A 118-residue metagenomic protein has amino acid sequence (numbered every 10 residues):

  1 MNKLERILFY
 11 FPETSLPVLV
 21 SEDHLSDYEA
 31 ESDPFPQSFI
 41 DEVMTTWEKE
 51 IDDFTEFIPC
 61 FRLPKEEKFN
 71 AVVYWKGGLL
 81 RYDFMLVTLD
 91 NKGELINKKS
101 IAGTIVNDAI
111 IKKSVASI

Functional and structural regions predicted by a protein language model:
M1-C60: Terminal domain-start segments
F57-E66, S114-I118: Structural signature of eukaryotic scaffold interfaces centered on beta-propeller domains
E66-E67, Y82: Loop/turn-rich, solvent-exposed surfaces of beta-rich toroidal or solenoidal domains
K68-G77, I118: Short beta-strand elements that form the blades of beta-propeller/WD-repeat-like and other beta-sheet-rich scaffold
L80-L86: Structural motif
D90: Short, acidic, Ser/Thr-enriched surface-loop or helix-capping motifs
I96-I118: Short aromatic loop motif centered on NTY/YTY
